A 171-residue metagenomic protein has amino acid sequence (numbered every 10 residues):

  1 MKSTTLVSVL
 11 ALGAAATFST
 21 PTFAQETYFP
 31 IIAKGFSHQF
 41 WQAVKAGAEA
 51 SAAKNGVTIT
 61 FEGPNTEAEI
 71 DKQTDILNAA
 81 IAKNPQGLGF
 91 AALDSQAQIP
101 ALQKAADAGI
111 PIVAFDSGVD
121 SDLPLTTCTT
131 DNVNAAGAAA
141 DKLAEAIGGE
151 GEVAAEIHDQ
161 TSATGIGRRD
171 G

Functional and structural regions predicted by a protein language model:
M1-A24: Gram-negative bacterial Sec-dependent N-terminal signal peptides
K2, T22-G171: A residue-level marker of the well-folded mature domains of exported/periplasmic proteins
